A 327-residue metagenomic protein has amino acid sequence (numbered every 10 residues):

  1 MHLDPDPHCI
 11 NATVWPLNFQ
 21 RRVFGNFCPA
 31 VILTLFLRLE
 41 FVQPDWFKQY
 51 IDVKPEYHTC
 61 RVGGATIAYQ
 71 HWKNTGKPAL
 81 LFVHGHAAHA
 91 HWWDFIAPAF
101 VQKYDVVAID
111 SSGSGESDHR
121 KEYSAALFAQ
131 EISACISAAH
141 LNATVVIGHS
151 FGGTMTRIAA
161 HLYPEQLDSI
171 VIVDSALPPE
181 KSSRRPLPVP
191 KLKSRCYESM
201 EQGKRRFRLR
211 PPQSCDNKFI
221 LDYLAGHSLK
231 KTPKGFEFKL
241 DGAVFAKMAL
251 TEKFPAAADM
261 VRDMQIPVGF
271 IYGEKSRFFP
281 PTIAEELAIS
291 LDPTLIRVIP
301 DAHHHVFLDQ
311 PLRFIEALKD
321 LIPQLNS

Functional and structural regions predicted by a protein language model:
M1-H2, D6-L80, Q102-Y104, L141-N142 (+1 more regions): Alpha/beta-hydrolase fold catalytic core
A65, Q70-W72, A108-I147, E316: Active-site loop/oxyanion-hole signature of alpha/beta-hydrolase fold enzymes
A65-E116: Conserved HGGG/HGGXW glycine-rich cap/lid loop of the alpha/beta-hydrolase fold
G148, G152, T156: Gly/Ala-rich beta-loop-alpha elbow adjacent to hydrolase catalytic centers
R157-H161, D168-M200: Flexible "cap/lid" loop of the alpha/beta hydrolase fold
E198-F254: Conserved alpha/beta-hydrolase catalytic His-Asp/Glu region
K231-I289: Conserved serine/cysteine hydrolase catalytic core
A302-P311: Catalytic histidine-centered segment of alpha/beta-hydrolase-like enzymes
